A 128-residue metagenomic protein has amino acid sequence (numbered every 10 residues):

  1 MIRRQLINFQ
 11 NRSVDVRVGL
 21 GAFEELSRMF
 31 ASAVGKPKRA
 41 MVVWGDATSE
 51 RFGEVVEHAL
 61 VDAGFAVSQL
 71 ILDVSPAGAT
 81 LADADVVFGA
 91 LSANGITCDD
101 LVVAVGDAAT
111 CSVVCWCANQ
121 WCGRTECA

Functional and structural regions predicted by a protein language model:
M1-D100: ATP/NTP phosphate-donor binding region
A79-A128: Glycine/threonine-rich beta-strand-loop-alpha-helix active-site module that forms ligand/phosphate-binding
